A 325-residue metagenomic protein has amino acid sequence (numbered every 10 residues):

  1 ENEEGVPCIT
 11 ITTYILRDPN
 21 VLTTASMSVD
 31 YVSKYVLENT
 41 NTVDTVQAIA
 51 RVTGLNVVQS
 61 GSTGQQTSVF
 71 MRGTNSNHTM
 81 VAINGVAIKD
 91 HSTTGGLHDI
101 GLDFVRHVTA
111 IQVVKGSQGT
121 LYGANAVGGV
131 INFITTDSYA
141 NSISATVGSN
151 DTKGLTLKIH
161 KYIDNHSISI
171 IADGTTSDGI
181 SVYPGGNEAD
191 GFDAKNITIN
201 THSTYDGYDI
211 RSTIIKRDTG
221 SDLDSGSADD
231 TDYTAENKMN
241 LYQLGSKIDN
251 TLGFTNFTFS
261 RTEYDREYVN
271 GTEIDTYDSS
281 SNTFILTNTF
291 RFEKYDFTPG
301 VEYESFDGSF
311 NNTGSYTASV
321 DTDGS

Functional and structural regions predicted by a protein language model:
I9-N39, S68: N-terminal periplasmic "start-of-domain" segments of outer-membrane beta-barrel proteins
V46-A87, T109: Extracytoplasmic beta-strand/coil segments of soluble accessory domains associated with Gram-negative outer-membrane
T67, G129, K153-L157, K195-I199 (+3 more regions): Hydrophobic, lipid-facing positions within transmembrane beta-strands of outer-membrane proteins
T79, Y139-N141, K153, D164-I168 (+6 more regions): Outer-envelope beta-barrel architecture signal
A87-K115, I134: Short acidic/polar hinge/loop motifs at secondary-structure boundaries that mediate gating or recognition
V130, T135-K161, I170-A172, N187-F192: Short strand-turn segments of transmembrane beta-barrel domains in outer membranes, especially the first one or two
V147-D151, I163-N165, G174-D178, S203-G207 (+5 more regions): Transmembrane beta-strands of outer-membrane beta-barrel pores
S177-N196, Y208-T283: Flexible loop and strand-edge segments within Gram-negative outer membrane beta-barrel domains
